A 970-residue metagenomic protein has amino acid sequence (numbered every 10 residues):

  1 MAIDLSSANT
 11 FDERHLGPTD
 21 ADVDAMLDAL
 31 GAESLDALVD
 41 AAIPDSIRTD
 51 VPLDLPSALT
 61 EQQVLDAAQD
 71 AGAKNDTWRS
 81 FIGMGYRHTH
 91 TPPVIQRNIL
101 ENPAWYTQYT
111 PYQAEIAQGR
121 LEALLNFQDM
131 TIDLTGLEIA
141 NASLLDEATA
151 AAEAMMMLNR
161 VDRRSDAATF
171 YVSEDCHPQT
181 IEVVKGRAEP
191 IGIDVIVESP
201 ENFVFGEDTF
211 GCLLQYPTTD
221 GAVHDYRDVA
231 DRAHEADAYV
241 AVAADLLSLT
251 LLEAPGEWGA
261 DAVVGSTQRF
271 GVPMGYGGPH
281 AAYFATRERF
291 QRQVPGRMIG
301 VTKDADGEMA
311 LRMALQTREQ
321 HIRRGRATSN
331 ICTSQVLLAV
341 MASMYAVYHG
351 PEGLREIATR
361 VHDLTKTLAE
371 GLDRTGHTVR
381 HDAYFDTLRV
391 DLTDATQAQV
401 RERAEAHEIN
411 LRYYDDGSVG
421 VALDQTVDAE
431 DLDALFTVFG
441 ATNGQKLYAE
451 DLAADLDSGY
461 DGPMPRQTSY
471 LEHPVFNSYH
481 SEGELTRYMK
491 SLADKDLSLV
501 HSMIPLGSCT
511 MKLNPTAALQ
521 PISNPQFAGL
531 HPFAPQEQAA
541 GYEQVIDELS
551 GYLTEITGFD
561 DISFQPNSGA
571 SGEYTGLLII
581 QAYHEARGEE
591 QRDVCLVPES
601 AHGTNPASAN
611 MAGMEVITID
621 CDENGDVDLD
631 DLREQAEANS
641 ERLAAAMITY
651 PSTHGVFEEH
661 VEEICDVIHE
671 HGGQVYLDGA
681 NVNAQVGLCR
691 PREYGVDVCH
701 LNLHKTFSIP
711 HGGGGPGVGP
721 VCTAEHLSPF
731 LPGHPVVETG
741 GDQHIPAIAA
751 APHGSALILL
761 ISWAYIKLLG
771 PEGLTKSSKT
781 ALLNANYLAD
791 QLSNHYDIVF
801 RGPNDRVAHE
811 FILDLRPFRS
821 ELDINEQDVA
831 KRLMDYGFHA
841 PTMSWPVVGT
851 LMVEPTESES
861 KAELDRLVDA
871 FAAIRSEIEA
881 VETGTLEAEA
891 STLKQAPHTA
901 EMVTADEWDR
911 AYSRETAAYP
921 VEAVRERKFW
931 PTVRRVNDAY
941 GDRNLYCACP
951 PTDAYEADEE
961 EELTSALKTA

Functional and structural regions predicted by a protein language model:
M1-A29, A41-F81, H90-Y106, Y112-E115 (+10 more regions): Non-catalytic terminal extensions of PLP-dependent enzymes
T110-R120, N126-Q128, N141, L145: N-terminal export/assembly segments and adjacent metallocofactor-ligating motifs of anaerobic energy-metabolism
G119, T149-A310, L372-G376, R389-V390 (+5 more regions): Conserved PLP-enzyme active-site core in the AAT-like
M130-A151, S165-D166, F170: A conserved hydrophobic secondary-structure block that centers on an alpha-helix together with its immediately flanking
A140, D194-E198, R380, R412 (+3 more regions): General small-molecule cofactor/ligand-binding pocket signal
V272-A285, R289-F290, S334-L338, A422 (+6 more regions): Conserved phosphate/anionic-ligand binding catalytic regions in large, soluble enzymes, centered on
K303-L338, V736-L759: Active-site region of PLP-dependent enzymes
